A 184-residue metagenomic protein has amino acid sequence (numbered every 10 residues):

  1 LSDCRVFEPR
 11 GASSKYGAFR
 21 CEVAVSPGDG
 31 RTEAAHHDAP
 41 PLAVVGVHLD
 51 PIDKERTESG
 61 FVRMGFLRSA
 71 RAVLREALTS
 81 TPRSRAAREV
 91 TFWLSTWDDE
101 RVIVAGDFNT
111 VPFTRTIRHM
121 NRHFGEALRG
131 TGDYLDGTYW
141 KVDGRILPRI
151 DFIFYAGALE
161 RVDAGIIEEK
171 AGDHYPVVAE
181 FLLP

Functional and structural regions predicted by a protein language model:
L1-T57, I167-E168: Structured beta-strand-rich core segments of catalytic domains in phosphoester-bond hydrolases
K15-A18, A87, P176: Short amphipathic alpha-helical segment that frequently serves as the phosphate-/nucleotide-binding helix
E22, F92-I103, F108-P184: Metal-dependent phosphoester-hydrolase catalytic domains
G30-A34, L74-S80, R115: Intrinsic low-complexity, intrinsically disordered segments enriched in polar/basic residues
H36, V45, T79-A105: His/acidic metal-ligating clusters that form di-metal
K54-S59, T114-R118: Short aromatic-enriched loop/helix-cap "lid" or pocket-rim segments at secondary-structure transitions that line
E58-A77: A solvent-exposed, charged loop/short amphipathic helix patch at secondary-structure junctions
A77-R85, V111, G144: Soluble non-cytosolic domains of exported or imported proteins
